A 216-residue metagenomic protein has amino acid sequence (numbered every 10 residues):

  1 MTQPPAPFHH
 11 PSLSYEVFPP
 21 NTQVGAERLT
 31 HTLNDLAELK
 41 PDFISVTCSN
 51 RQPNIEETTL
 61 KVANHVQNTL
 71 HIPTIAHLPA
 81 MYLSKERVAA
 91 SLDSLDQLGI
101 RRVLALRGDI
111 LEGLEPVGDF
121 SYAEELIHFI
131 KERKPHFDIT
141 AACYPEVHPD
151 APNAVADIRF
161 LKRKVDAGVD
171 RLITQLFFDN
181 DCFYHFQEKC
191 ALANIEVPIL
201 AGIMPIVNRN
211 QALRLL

Functional and structural regions predicted by a protein language model:
M1-V46: Conserved N-terminal beta1-alpha1 strand-loop-helix module at the mouth
P5-F8, L33-K40, L60-H71, L92-I100 (+2 more regions): Acidic (Asp/Glu)-rich catalytic clusters
P11-P19, D42-V46, T74-L78, V103-A105 (+4 more regions): Hydrophobic faces of well-ordered beta-strands that scaffold small-molecule active sites in alpha/beta enzyme cores
S12-R28, T74-E86, T140-A156: Active-site mouth loops of central-metabolism enzymes
K40-V62, G108-G118, D170-H185, K189: Glycine-rich, proline-tolerant flexible connector loops at the mouths of alpha/beta enzymes
Q52-H77, F120-A142, Y184-I203: Alpha-helix-loop-beta-strand connector modules within alpha/beta enzyme cores
L83-S94, A156-F160, Y184-A191, N208-L215: Catalytic cores of alpha/beta
D150-V169: Active-site glycine-rich loop that binds ribose-phosphate moieties when present
